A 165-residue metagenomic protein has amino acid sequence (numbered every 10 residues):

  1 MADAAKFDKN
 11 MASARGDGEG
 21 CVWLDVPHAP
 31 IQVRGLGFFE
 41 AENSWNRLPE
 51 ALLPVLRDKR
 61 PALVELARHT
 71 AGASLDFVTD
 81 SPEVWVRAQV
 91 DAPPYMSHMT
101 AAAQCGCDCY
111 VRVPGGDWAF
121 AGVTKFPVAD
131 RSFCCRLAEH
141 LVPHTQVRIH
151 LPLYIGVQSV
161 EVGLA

Functional and structural regions predicted by a protein language model:
M1-A165: N-terminal secretory targeting modules
